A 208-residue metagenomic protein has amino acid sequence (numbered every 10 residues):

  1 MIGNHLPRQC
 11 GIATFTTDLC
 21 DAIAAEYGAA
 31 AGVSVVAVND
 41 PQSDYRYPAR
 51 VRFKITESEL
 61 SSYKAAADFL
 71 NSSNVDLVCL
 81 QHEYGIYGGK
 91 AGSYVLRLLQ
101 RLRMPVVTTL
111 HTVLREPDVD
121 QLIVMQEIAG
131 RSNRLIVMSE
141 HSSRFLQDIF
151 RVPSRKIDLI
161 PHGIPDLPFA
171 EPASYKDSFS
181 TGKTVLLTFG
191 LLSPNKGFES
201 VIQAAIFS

Functional and structural regions predicted by a protein language model:
M1-Q42, Y47-V51, S73: N-terminal subdomain of nucleotide-sugar transferases
I2-N4, M138, T188-G190: Short hydrophobic "strand-cap" motifs at the C-terminus of beta-strands
Q9, D166, S193-F198: A short, basic/aromatic alpha-helical/loop segment that forms part of the nucleotidyl-sugar donor-binding site
R52-I55, A66-G92, P105-T109: Short N-terminal targeting/anchoring amphipathic segment
V107, R131-E140: A short beta-strand/loop micro-motif in the catalytic core of glycosyltransferases that engages the nucleotide-sugar
L114-N133: A conserved, positively charged/aromatic
H141, G163: Carbohydrate-associated surface elements
S178-K196, I202-A205: Conserved donor-binding/catalytic core segment of Leloir-type glycosyltransferases
